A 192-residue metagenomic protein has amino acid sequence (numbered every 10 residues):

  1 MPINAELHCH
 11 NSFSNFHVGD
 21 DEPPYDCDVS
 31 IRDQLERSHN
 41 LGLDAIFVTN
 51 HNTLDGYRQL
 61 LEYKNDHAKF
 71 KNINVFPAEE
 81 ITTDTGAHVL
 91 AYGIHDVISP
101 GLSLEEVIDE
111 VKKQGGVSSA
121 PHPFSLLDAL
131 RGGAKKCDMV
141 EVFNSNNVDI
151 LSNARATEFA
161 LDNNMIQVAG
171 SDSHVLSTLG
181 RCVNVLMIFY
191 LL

Functional and structural regions predicted by a protein language model:
M1-I3, G42-A45, K69-V75, Q114-G116 (+2 more regions): Short, well-ordered coil/turn segments that N-cap beta-strands
M1-Y25, E36-R37, Q59, T83-I98 (+1 more regions): Charged catalytic cores and adjacent phosphate/nucleic-acid-binding surfaces used for phosphate/nucleic-acid chemistry
L7, T49, E79, P121 (+1 more regions): Active-site flanking residues adjacent to catalytic metal/cofactor-binding acidic residues
C27, D33-D55, V117: Divalent metal-dependent hydrolysis catalytic cores, especially in the metallo-beta-lactamase
D28, L54, V97-E105, D109-R131: Divalent metal-binding pocket/active-site signature
F47, P77, S119, M139-E141 (+1 more regions): Structural recognition of the beta-strand scaffold that forms the well-ordered cores of secreted hydrolase catalytic
G56-F76: Short acidic, glycine/proline-enriched helix-loop-strand junctions
L61-A68, E105-S119, A156-N163: Surface-exposed amphipathic alpha-helices with a cationic face
